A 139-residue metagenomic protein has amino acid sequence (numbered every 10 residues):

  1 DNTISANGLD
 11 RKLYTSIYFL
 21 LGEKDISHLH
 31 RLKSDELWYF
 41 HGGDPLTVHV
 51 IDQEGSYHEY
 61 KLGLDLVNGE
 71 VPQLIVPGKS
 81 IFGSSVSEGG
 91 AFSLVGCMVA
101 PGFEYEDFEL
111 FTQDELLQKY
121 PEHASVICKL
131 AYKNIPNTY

Functional and structural regions predicted by a protein language model:
D1-L74, G83, G90-A91, P101 (+1 more regions): Non-catalytic, conserved peripheral segments adjacent to functional cores
P77-G78: Glycine-aromatic micro-motifs
S84-V86, E106: Conserved binding-pocket/active-site segment within a compact domain
L94-Y105: Hydrophobic transmembrane alpha-helices
